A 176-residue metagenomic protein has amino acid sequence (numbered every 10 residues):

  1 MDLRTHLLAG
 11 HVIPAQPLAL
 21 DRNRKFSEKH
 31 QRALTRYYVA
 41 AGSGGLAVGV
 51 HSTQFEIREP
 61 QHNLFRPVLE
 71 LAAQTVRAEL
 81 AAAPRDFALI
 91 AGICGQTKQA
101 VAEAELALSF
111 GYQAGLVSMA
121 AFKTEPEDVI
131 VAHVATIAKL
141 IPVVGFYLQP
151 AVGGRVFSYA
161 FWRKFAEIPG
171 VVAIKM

Functional and structural regions predicted by a protein language model:
M1-Y159: Active-site beta->alpha loop and helix N-cap motifs at the rims of alpha/beta catalytic domains
A151, K175-M176: Short, surface-exposed loop/turn motifs that are enriched in glycine and acidic residues and include a nearby proline
R163-K175: Active-site/ligand-binding-proximal alpha/beta "capping" segment
